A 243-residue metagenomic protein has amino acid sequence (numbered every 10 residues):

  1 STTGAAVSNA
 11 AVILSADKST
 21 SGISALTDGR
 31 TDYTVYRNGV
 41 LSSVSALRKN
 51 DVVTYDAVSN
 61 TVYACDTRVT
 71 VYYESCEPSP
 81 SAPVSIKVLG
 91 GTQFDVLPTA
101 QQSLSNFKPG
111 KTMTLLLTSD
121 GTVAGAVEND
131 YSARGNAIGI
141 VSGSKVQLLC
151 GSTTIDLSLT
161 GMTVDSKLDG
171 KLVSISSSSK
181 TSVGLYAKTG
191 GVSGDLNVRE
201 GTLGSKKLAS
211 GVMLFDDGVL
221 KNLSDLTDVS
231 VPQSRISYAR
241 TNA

Functional and structural regions predicted by a protein language model:
S1-A243: ...the same signal can extend to comparable exposed beta-sheet modules with similar sequence chemistry even outside
